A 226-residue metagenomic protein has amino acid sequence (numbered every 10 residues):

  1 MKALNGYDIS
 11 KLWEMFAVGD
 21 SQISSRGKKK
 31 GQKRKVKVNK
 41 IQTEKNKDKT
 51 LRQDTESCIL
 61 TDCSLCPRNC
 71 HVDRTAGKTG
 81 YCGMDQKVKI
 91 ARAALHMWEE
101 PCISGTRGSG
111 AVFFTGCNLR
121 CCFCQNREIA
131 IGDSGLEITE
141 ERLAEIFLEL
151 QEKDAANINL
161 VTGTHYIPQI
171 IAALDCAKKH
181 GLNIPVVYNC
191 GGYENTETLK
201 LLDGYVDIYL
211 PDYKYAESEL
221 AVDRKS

Functional and structural regions predicted by a protein language model:
A3-G19, R26-I41, K45-N118, C122 (+1 more regions): N-terminal [4Fe-4S]-dependent radical SAM core
C82-I208, E217-S218: Conserved Radical SAM active-site core
K214: Cell-envelope and extracellular/periplasmic
S226: Conserved small/polar residues in nucleotide/adenosyl-binding loops
